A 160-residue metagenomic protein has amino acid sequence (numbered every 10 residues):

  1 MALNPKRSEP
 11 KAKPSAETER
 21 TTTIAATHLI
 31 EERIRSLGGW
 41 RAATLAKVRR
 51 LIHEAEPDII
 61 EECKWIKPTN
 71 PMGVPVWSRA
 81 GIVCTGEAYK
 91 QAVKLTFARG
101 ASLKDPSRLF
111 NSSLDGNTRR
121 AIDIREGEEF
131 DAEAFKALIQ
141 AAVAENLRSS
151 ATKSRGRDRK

Functional and structural regions predicted by a protein language model:
M1-K160: Charge-dense, helix-prone N-terminal extensions
